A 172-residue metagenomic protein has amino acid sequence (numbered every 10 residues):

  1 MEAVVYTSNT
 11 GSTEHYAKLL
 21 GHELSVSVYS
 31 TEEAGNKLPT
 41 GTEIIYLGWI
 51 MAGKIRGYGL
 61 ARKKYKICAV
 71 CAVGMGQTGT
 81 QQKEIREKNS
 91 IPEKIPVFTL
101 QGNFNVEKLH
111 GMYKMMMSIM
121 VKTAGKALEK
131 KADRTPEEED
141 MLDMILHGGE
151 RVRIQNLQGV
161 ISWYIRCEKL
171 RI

Functional and structural regions predicted by a protein language model:
M1-Y29: Short, charged N-terminal beta->alpha structural module
G11, V28-E32, I55-R56, H110 (+2 more regions): Secondary-structure junction/capping motif
L20-L24, N89, Y164, E168: Hydrophobic, Leu/Ile/Phe/Ala-enriched alpha-helical segments that form helix-helix packing faces
S25-G35, I161: A short, compositionally biased N-terminal segment around positions ~18-40 that is enriched in charged/polar residues
T31-M112: Helix-loop-strand module that forms the ligand-binding subsite of alpha/beta enzymes
G102-L128: Short, solvent-exposed beta-strand-terminating loops
I119-I172: Glycine-rich phosphate/pyrophosphate-binding loop and the adjoining helix
